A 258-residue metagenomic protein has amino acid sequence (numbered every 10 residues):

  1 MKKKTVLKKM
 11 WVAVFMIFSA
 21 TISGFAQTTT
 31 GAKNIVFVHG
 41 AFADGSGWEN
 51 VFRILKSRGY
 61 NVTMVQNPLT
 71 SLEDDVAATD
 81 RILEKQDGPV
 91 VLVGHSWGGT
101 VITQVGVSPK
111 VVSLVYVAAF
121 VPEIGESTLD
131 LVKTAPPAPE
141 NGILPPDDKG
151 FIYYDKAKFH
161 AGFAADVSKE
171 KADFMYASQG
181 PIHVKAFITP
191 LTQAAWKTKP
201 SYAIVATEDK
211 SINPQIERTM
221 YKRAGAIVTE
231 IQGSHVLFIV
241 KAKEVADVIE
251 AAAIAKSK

Functional and structural regions predicted by a protein language model:
W11-T21: Bacterial N-terminal signal peptides
G31-L72: Conserved HGGG/HGGXW glycine-rich cap/lid loop of the alpha/beta-hydrolase fold
V65-N67, T229-S234: Short glycine-rich catalytic loops that host catalytic nucleophiles or stabilize transition states across multiple
V93-G98, I102: Gly/Ala-rich beta-loop-alpha elbow adjacent to hydrolase catalytic centers
K110-V111, V115-K156, H183: Flexible "cap/lid" loop of the alpha/beta hydrolase fold
A177-A195: Active-site nucleophile elbow and catalytic-triad environment of alpha/beta-hydrolase enzymes
A203-V205: Short beta-strand/loop motif that positions the catalytic acidic residue of the alpha/beta-hydrolase fold
T207-Q232, I239, A252: Conserved loop-alpha-helix segment in the C-terminal half of the alpha/beta-hydrolase fold that carries the catalytic
